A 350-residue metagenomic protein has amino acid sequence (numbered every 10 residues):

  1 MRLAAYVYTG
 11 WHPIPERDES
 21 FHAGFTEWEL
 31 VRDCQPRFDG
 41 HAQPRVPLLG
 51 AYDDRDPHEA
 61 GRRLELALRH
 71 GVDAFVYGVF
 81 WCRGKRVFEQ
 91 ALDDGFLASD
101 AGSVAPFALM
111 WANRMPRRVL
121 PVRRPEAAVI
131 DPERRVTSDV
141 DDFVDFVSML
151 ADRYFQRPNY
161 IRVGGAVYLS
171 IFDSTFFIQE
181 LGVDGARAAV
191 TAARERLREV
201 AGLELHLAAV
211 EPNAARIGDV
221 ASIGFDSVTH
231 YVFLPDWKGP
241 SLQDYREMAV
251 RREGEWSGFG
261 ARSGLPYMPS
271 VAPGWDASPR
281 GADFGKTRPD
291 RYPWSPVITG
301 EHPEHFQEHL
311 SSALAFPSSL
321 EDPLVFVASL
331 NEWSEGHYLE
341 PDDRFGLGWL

Functional and structural regions predicted by a protein language model:
M1-L350: Glycan-processing catalytic domains of CAZymes
